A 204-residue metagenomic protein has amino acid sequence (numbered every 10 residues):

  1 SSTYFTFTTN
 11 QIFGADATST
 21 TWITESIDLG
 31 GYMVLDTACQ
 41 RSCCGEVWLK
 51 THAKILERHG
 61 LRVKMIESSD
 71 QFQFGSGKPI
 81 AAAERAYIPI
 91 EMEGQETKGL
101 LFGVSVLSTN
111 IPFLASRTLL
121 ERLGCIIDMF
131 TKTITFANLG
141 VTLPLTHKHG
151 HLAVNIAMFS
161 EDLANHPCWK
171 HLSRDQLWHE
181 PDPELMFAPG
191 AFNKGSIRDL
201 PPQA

Functional and structural regions predicted by a protein language model:
S1-S26, A204: Charged, flexible boundary elements
A15, R41, M65-E67, D162 (+2 more regions): Intrinsically disordered, low-complexity regions enriched in Ser/Pro/Gly/Gln/His and often acidic
A17-W22, D28-G30, Q73-G77, L120-R122: Eukaryotic intrinsically disordered and solvent-exposed regulatory patches
T20-E67, F102-V104, S108-S116: Aspartyl protease active-site motif detector
R41, S69-Q71, T131-T133: Structural motif
I66-E84: C-terminal reverse transcriptase regions that engage the nucleic-acid substrate
A82-A204: Aspartic protease core domain of the pepsin/retropepsin superfamily
